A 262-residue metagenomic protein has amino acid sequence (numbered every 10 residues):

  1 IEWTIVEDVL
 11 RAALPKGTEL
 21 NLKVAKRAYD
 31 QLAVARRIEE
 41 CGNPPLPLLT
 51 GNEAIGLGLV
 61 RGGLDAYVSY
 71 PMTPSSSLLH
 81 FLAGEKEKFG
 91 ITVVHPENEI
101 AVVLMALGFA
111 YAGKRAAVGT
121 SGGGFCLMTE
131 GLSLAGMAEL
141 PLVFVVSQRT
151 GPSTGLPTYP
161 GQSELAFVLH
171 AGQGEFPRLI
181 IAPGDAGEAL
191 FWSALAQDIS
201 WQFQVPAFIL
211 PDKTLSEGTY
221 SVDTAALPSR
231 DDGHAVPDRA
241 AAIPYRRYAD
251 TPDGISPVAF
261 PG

Functional and structural regions predicted by a protein language model:
D8-A171, P177, A182-P183: Thiamine diphosphate
D30, L104-M105, F191, G218-Y220: Short, solvent-exposed polar/charged micro-motifs at secondary-structure junctions
E39-G42, L48-G62, W192-G262: Flexible, low-complexity linker and terminal segments
M72-P74, E99-I100, G123-G124, S147-G151 (+8 more regions): Short, glycine-/Ser/Thr-/acidic-enriched flexible segments
Y159-F208, D212, V236-P237: Conserved thiamine diphosphate
